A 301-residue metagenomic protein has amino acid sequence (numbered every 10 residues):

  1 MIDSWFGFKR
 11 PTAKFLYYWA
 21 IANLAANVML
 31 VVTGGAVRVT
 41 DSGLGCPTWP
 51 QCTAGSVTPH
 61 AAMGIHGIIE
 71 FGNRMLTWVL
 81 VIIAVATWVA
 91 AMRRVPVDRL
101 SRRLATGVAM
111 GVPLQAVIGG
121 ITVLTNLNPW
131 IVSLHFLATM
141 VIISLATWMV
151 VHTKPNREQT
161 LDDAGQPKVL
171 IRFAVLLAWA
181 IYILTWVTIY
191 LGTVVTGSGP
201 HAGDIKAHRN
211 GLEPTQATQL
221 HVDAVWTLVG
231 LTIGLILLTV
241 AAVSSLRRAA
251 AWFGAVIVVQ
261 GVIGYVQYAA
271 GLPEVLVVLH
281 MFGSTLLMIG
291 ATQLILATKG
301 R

Functional and structural regions predicted by a protein language model:
M1-R301: Polytopic transmembrane helical bundles with strong interfacial aromatic enrichment
